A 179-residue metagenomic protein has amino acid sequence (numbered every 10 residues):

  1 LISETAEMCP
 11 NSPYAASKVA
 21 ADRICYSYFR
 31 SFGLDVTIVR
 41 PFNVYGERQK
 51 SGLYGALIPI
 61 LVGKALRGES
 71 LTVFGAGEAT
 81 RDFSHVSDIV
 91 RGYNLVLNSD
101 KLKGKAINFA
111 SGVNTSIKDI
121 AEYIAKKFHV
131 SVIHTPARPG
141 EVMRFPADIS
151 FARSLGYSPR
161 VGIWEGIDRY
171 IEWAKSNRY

Functional and structural regions predicted by a protein language model:
L1-I38, K50-L53: Catalytic helix-loop patch of NAD(P)-dependent Rossmann-fold dehydrogenases
N11-Y14, F42-Y54, G75-S87, V113: Glycine-rich "substrate-gating" loop/helix at the edge of Rossmann-like oxidoreductase active sites
Y26, P59, E122: Active-site phosphate/pyrophosphate- and oxyanion-stabilizing loops and adjacent acidic/basic residues in soluble
G55-L57, F151: Short, hinge-like loop/turn segments at secondary-structure boundaries
G63-Y179: C-terminal substrate-binding subdomain of Rossmann-fold SDR/epimerase-dehydratase oxidoreductases
